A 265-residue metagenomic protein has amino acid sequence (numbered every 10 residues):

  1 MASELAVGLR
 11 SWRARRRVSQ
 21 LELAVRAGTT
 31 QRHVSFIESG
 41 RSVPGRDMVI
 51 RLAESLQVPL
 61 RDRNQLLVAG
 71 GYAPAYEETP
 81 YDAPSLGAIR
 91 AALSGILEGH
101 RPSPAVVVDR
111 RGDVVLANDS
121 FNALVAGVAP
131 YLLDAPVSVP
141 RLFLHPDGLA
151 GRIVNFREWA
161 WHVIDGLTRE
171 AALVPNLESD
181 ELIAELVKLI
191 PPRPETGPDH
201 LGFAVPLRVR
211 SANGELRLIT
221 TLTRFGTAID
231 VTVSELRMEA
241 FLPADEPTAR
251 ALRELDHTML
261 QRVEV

Functional and structural regions predicted by a protein language model:
M1-R16: A short, Lys/Arg-rich alpha-helix, primarily the initiator
L9, L23-A24, V34-I37: Conserved hydrophobic/aromatic packing and binding residues within compact polymer-binding modules
A14, V25, E54: Alpha-helical residues within the helix-turn-helix
G28-V43, A53: Recognition helix of helix-turn-helix/homeodomain-like DNA-binding domains that insert into the DNA major groove
D47-I50, E54-L86: Short amphipathic recognition helices of helix-turn-helix/homeodomain-type DNA-binding modules
A91-S103, V108, V115-V265: Hydrophobic protein-protein interaction segments
